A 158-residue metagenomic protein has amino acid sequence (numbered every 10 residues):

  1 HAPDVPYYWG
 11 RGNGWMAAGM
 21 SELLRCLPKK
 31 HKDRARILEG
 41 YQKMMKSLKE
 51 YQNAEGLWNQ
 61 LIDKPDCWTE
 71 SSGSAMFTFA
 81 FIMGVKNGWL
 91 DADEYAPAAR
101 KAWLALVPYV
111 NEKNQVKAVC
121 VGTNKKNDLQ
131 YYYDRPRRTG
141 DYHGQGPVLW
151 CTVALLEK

Functional and structural regions predicted by a protein language model:
H1-A18, K29, D33-R34, L57-A75 (+1 more regions): Solvent-exposed loop and edge beta-strand segments that line ligand/cofactor-binding and catalytic clefts
A2-P3, W9, Q52, P97 (+1 more regions): Generic detection of intrinsically disordered/low-complexity segments and helix-coil linkers/edges
N13, L38-Y41, S74, A96: Amphipathic, non-transmembrane alpha-helical scaffold segments
G19, L23, I37-G40, M44 (+5 more regions): Alpha-helical packing segments of well-folded alpha/beta enzyme cores
M20, Q52, C120: Short, small-residue-rich loop/turn micro-motifs
L23-A35, G84-A92: Inter-helical turn/loop segments and adjacent helix faces that build the functional surface of alpha-helical bundle
L38-G56, A98-Q115: Long, well-ordered core segments of solenoidal/helical folds
K64, W68-T69, A75-K158: CBM-like carbohydrate-recognition segments
